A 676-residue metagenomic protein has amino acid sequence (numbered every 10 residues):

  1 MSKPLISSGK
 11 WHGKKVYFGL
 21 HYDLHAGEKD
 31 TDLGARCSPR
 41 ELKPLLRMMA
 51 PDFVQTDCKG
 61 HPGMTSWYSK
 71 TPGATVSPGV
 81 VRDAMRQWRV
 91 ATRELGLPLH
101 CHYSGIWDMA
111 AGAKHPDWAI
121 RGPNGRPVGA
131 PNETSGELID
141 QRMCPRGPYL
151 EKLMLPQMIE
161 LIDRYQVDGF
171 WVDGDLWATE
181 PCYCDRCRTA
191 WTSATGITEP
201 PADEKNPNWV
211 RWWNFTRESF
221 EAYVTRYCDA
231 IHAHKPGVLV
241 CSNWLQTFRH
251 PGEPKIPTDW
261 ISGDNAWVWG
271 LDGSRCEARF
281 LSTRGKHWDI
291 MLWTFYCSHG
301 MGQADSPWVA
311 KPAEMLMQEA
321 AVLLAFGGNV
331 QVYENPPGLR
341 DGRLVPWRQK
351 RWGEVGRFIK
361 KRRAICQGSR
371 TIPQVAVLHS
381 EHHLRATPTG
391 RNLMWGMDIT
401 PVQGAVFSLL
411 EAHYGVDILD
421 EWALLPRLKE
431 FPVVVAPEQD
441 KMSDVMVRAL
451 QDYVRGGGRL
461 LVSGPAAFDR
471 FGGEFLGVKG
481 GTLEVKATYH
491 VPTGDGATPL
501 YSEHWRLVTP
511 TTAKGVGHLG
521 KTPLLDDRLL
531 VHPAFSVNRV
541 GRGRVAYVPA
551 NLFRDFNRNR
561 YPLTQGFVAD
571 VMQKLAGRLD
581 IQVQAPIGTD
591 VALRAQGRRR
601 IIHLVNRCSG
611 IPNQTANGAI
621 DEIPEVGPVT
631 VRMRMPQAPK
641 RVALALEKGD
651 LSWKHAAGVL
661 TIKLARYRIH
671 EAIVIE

Functional and structural regions predicted by a protein language model:
S2-K15, L45, L99-H100, R164 (+2 more regions): Carbohydrate-binding surfaces of carbohydrate-active enzymes
S2-M64, L95-L97: N-terminal structural segment of carbohydrate-active enzymes
Y17-G19, A50-C58, D83-T134, W171 (+1 more regions): Glycine-rich, aromatic-flanked loop segments that form ligand/cofactor-binding clefts across common enzyme folds
D23-H25, Q55-M64, Y103-A110, W171-C182 (+5 more regions): Short, solvent-exposed turn/loop segments enriched in Gly/Ser/Thr/Pro and often Arg
L24-C37, I139-L153, Q303-A313: Active-site mouth loops of central-metabolism enzymes
D30-M49, K70-L95, K152, A222 (+2 more regions): Aromatic- and glycine-enriched glycan-recognition loops and surfaces that form the carbohydrate-binding subsites
R47-D83, W107-R126, T179-C187, R249-W260 (+2 more regions): Aromatic-lined carbohydrate-binding/catalytic grooves of carbohydrate-active enzymes
C101, G105-Y165, P200-W213, T225: Active-site-adjacent "subsite" loops/lids of carbohydrate-active enzymes
